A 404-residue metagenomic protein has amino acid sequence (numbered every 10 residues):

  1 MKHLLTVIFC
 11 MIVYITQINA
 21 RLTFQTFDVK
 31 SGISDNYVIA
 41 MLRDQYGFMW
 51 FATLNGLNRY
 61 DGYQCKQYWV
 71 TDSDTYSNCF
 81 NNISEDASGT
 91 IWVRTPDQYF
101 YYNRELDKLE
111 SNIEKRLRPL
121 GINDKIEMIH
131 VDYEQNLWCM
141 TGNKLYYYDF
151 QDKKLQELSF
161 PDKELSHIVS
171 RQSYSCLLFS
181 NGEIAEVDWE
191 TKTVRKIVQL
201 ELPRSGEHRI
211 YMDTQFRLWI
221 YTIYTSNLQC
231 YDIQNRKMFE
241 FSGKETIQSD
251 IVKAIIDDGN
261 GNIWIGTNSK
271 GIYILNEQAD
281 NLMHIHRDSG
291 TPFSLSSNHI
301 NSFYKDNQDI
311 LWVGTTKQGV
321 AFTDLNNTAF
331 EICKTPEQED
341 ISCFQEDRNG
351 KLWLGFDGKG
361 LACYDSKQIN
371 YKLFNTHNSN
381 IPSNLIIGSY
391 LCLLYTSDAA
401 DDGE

Functional and structural regions predicted by a protein language model:
M1-D398, E404: Carboxylate-rich, polar loop motifs that coordinate divalent cations or form catalytic acidic clusters
